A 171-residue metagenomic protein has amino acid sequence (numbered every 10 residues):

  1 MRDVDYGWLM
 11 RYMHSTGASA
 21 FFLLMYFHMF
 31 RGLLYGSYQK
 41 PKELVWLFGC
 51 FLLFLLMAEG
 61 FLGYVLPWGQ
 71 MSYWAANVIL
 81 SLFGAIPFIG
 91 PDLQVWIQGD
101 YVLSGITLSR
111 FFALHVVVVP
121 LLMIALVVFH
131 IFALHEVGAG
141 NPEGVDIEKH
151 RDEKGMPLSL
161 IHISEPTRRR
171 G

Functional and structural regions predicted by a protein language model:
R2-L23, K40-L44, S104-L121: Membrane-entry segments of alpha-helical transmembrane domains in multi-pass membrane proteins
H14, H28-R31, H115, H130 (+1 more regions): Histidine-centered divalent metal-coordination motifs
S19-M29, G36, F51-Q98, V119-E143: Transmembrane-helix bundle segments that line or gate the permeation/cavity pathway in multi-pass membrane proteins
Q39-K42, G140-P142, G155-M156: Juxtamembrane/interface motifs at transmembrane-helix termini
K42-L52: Alpha-helical membrane-spanning segments of integral membrane proteins, especially the hydrophobic core of TM bundles
V145-I161: Membrane-interfacial, low-structure loops and terminal tails that flank and connect transmembrane helices in multi-pass
I161-G171: Single conserved hydrophobic/aromatic residue that forms the stacking wall/gate of nucleotide- or nucleobase-binding
